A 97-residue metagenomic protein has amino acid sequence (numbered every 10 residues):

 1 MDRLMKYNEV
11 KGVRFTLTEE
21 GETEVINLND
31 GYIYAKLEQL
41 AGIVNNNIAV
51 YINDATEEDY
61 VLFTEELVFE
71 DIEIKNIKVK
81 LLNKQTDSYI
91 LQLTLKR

Functional and structural regions predicted by a protein language model:
M1-R97: Beta-strand-centric surfaces of beta-sandwich/beta-rich domains
